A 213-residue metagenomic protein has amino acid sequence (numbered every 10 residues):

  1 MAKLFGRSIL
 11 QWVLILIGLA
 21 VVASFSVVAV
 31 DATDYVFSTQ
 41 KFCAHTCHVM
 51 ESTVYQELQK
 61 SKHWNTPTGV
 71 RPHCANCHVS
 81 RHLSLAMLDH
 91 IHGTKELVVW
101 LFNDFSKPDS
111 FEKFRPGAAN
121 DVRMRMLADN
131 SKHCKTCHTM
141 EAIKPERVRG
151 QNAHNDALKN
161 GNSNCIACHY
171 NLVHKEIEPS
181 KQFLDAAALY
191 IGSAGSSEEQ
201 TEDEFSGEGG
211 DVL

Functional and structural regions predicted by a protein language model:
A2-L213: Short sequence/structural segments immediately N-terminal
